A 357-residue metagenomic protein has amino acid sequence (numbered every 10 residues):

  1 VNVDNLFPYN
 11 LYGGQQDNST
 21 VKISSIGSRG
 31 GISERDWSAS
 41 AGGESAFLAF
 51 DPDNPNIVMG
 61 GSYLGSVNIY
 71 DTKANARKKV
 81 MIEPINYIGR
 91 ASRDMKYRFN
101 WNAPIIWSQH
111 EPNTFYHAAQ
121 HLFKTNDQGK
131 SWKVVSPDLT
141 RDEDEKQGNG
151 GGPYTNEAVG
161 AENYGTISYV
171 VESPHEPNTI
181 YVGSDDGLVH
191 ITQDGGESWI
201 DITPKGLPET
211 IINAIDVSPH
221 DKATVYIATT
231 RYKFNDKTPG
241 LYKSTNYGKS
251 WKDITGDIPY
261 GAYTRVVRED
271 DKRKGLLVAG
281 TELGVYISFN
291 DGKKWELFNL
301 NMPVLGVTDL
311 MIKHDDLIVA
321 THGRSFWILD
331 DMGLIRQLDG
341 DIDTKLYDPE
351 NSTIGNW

Functional and structural regions predicted by a protein language model:
V1-G355: Beta-propeller blade termini and top-face loops
